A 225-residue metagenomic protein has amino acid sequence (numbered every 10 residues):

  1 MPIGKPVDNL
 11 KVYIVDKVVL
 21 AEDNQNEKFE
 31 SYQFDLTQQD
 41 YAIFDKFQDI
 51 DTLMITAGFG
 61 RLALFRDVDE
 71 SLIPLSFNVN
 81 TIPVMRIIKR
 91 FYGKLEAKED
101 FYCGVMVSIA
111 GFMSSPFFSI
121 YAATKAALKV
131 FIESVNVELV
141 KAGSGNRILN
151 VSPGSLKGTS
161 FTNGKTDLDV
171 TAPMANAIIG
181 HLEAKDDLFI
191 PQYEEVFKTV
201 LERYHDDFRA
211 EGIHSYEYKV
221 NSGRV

Functional and structural regions predicted by a protein language model:
K17, N26-Q39: Rossmann-fold cofactor-recognition segment
T56-L62: Conserved NAD(P)H cofactor-binding loop of Rossmann-fold oxidoreductase domains
L64-F65, L72-L75: Substrate-binding pocket helix/loop in short-chain dehydrogenase/reductase
I88, T124: Active-site helix of classical SDR
S108: Residue(s) in the substrate-gating loop at a strand-loop-helix junction that position the organic substrate next
S114-A122, S134: Active-site loop-to-helix junction immediately N-terminal to the catalytic Tyr of the SDR YXXXK motif in Rossmann-fold
N150, T162-R203: C-terminal helical subdomain
